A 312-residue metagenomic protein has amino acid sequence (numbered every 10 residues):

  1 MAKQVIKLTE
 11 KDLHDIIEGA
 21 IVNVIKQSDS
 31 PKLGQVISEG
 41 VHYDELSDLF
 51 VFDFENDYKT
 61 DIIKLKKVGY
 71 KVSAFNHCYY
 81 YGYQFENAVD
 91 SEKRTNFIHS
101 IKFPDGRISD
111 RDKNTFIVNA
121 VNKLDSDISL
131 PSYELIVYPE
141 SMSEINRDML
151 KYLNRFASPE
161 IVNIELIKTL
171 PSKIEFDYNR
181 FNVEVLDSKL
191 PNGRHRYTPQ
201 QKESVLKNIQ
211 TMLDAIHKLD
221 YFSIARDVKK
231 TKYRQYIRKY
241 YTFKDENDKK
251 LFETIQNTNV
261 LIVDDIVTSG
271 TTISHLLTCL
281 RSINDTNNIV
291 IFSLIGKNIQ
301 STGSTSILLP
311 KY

Functional and structural regions predicted by a protein language model:
M1-D29, E39: Protein-protein interaction and targeting regions used for scaffolding, dimerization, and localization
D29-Y133, K151, L166-Q256: Active-site-facing substrate-recognition patch
P131-S141, V260-L261: Short glycine-rich phosphate-binding loop at a beta-alpha junction
E140-I145, S269-T271: Gly/Ser/Thr-rich loops at beta-strand to alpha-helix junctions that form or flank small-molecule/cofactor-binding
S143-R147, S172-I174, Q300: Short catalytic/ligand-binding loop motif for oxyanion handling, primarily in non-cytosolic enzymes, centered on
L166-T169, C279, I283-G303: ATP-dependent adenylation/pyrophosphate-handling site
L206-H217, Q300-Y312: Acidic, metal-coordinating catalytic segment for phosphate/diphosphate chemistry, firing primarily on the Nudix
K244-E253, T258-T286, K297: Extended, basic/helix-rich recognition subdomains
